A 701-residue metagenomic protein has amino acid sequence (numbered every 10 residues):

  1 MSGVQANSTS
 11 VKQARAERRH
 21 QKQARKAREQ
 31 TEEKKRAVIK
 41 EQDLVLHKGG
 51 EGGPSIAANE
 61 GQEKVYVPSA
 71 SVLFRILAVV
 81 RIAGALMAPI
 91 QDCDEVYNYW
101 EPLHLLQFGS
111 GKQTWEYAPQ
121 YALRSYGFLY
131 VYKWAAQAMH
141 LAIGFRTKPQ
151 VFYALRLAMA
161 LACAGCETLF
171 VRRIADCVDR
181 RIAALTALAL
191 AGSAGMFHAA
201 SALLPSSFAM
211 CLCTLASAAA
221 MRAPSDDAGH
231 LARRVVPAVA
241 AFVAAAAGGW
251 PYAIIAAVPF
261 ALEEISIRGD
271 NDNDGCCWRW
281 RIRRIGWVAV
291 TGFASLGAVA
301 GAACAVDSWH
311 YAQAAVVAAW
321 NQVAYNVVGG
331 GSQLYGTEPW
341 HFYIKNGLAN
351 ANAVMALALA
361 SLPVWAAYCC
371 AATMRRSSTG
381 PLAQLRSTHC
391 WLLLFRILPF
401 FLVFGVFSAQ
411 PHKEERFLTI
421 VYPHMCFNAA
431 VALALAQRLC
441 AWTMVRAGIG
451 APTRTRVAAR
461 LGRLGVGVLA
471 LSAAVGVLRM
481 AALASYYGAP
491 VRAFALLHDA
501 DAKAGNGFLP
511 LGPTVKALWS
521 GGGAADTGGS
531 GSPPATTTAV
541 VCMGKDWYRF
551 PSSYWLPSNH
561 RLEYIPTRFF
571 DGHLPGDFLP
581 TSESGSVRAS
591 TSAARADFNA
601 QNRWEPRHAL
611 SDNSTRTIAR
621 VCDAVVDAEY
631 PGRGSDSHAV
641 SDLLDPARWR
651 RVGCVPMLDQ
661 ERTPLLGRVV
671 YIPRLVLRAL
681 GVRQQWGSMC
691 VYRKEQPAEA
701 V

Functional and structural regions predicted by a protein language model:
M1-G84, G286-A298: Start-transfer (signal-anchor) and selected internal transmembrane alpha helices of multi-pass inner/ER membrane
I82-L86, T186-A200, A219-W250, F404-S408: Membrane-interface alpha helices of multi-pass inner-membrane proteins
D92-C93, H198-F208: Short acidic/glycine- and proline-prone juxtamembrane loop motifs at membrane-interface regions of multi-pass membrane
N98-Q107, A118-R146, L157, L161 (+4 more regions): Short hydrophobic/aromatic helix or loop-helix immediately within or flanking a transmembrane segment in polytopic
Y153-I182: Transmembrane-helix motifs of polytopic, lipid-linked glycan transferases
T168-L169, A189, M196, F208-A228 (+1 more regions): Specific aromatic-rich, kink-prone transmembrane helix
S206, R222, A240-K413, I449-R454 (+7 more regions): Transmembrane-lumen/periplasm boundary regions of multi-pass, lipid-linked membrane glycan transferases
A441-E629, W649-V652, M657, Y671-L675 (+2 more regions): Membrane-embedded, lumen/periplasm-facing catalytic core of multi-pass transferases that use lipid-linked donors
